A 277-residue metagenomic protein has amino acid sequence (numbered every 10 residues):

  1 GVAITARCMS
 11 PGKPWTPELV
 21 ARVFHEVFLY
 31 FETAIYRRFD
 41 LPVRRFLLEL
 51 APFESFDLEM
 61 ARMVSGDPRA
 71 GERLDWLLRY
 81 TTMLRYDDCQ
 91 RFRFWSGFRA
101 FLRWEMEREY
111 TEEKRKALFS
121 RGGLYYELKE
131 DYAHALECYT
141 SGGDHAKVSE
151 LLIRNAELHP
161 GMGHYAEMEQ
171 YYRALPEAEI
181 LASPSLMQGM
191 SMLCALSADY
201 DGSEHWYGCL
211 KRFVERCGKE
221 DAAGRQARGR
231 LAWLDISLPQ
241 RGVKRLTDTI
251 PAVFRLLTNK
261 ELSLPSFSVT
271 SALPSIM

Functional and structural regions predicted by a protein language model:
G1-L29, L41-R45, A51-L58, G66-D67 (+1 more regions): Amphipathic alpha-helical "lid/sensor" segments that cap RecA-like P-loop NTPase cores
V2-T5, L47, W95, F119 (+2 more regions): Generic structural signal for small/hydrophobic residues in well-ordered secondary structure, especially within
C8, G12, E49-L50, V64 (+3 more regions): Short acidic/histidine-centered micro-motifs embedded in hydrophobic/aromatic stretches that mark compact functional
P11, W104, S141, R154-E157 (+4 more regions): Positions within ordered alpha-helical repeat solenoids
G12, T16, D57, L84 (+12 more regions): Alpha-solenoid repeat scaffolds
L29-R108, A117: C-terminal boundary/linker of central alpha/beta nucleotide-binding cores
E112-M187, L193, G202-W206: Extended alpha-helical scaffolding segments used for macromolecular assembly and cargo binding
A178-M277: Internal alpha-solenoid helical repeat scaffolds
